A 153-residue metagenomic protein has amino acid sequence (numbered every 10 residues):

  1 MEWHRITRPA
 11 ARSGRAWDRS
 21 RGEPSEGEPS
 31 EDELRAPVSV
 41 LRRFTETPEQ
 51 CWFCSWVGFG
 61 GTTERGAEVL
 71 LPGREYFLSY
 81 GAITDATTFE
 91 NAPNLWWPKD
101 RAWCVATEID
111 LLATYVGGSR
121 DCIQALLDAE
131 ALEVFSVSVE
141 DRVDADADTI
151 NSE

Functional and structural regions predicted by a protein language model:
M1-T87: Extended, low-hydrophobicity segments enriched in charged/polar residues
E2, R12-A16, T88-V105, D141-E153: N-terminal low-complexity, intrinsically disordered segments
L34, L41, L70-L71, L78 (+5 more regions): Generic detector of leucine side chains in alpha-helical contexts
L70-C122: Amphipathic protein-protein interaction modules
T107-E153: Alpha-helical oligomerization segments
